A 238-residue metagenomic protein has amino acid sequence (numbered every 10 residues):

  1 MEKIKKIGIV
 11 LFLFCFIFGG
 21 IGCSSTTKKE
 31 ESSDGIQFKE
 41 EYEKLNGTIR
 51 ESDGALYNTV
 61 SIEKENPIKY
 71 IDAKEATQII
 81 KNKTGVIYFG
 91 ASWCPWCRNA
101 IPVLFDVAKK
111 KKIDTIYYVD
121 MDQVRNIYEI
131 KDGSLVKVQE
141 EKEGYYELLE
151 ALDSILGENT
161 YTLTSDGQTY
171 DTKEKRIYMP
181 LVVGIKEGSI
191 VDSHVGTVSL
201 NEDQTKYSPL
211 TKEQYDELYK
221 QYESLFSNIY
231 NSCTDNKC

Functional and structural regions predicted by a protein language model:
E2-T27: Sec-dependent N-terminal signal peptides of Gram-positive bacterial secreted proteins and lipoproteins
K28-E65: N-proximal helix/coil linker or "cap" segments that precede and/or mark the start of modular domains
E65-T84: A short beta-strand-turn-helix
Y70, F89, I113-L163: Thiol-based oxidoreductase modules, predominantly thioredoxin-like and allied folds used for disulfide exchange
I80-C94, L104: Short active-site neighborhood of thiol/selenol oxidoreductases, capturing the structured segment around
C94-R98, V182: The canonical Cys-X-X-Cys-His
R98-K111: Typically the conserved alpha-helix immediately C-terminal to a functionally engaged Cys/Sec in thioredoxin-like
D171-C238: Non-catalytic, surface beta->alpha helical segment in thiol-disulfide oxidoreductase systems
